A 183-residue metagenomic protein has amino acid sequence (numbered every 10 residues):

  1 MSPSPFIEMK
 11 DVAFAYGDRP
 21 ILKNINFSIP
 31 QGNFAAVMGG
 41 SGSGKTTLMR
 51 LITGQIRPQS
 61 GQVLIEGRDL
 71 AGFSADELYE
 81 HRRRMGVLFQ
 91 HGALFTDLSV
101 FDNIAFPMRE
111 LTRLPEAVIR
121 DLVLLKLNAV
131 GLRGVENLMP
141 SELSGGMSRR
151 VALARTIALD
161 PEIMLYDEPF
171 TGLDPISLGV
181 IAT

Functional and structural regions predicted by a protein language model:
M38-G40: The feature captures the beta-strand-to-loop junction immediately N-terminal to the Walker
T53: Helix-to-loop junction immediately C-terminal to a conserved catalytic motif
R68-D69, E116-G134: Conserved ABC ATPase "signature" region
L70-G86, E110, E116: ABC ATPase NBD coupling module
M139-L143, M147: Conserved ABC ATPase signature
A158-E162: A short, proline-enriched helix->beta-strand linker immediately N-terminal to the Walker B motif in ABC-type P-loop
M164-D167: Catalytic Walker B motif of ABC-type/P-loop ATPase nucleotide-binding domains
